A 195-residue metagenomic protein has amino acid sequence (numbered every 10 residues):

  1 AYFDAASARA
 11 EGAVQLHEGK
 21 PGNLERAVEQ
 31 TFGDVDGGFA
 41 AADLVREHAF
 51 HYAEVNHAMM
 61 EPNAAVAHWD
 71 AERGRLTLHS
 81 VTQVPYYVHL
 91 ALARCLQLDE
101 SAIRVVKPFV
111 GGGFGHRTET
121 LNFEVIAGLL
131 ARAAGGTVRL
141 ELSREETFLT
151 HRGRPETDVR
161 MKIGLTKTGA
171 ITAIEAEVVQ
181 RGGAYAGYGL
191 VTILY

Functional and structural regions predicted by a protein language model:
A1-Y195: Structural alpha/beta core scaffold segments of enzyme domains
